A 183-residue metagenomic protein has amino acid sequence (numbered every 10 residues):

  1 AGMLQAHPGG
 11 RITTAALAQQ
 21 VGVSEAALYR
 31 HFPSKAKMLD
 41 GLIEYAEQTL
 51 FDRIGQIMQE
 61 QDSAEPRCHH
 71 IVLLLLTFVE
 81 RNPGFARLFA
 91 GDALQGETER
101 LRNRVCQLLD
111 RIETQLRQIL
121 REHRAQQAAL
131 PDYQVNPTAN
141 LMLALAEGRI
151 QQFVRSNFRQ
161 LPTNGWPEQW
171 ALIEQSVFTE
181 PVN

Functional and structural regions predicted by a protein language model:
G2, A6, Q19-Q20, K37-E60 (+5 more regions): Alpha-helical structural segments
G2, A6, S34, Q56 (+5 more regions): Conserved amphipathic alpha-helical interaction elements at protein-protein interfaces in regulatory, energy-coupling
M3, T14, E25: Helix-turn-helix DNA-binding elements, focusing on the entry/boundary residues of the two helices that contact DNA
G9-G10, R30, Q59, L130: Helix-turn-helix/winged-helix DNA-binding modules
G10-A16, A36: Ser/Thr-centered, proline-biased regulatory motifs and S/T-rich low-complexity segments located at helix/coil boundaries
G22-F32: Short hydrophobic/aromatic patch on the recognition helix
L73-E80, L88-Q95, L172-V177: Helix-loop "lid/cap" segments that line or gate small-molecule binding pockets
A86-G91, R102, C106, R124-I173 (+1 more regions): Hydrophobic/aromatic-rich alpha-helical bundle segments in the mid-to-C-terminal region
